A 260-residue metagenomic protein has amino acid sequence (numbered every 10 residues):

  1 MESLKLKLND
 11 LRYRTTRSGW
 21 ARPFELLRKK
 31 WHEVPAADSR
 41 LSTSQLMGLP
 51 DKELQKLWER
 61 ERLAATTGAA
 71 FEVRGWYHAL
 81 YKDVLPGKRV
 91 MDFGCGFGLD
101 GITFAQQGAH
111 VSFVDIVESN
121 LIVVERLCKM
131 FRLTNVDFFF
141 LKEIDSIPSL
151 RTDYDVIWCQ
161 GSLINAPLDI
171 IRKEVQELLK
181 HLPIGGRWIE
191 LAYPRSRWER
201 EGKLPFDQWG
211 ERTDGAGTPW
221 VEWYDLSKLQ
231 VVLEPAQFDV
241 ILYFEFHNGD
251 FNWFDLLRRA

Functional and structural regions predicted by a protein language model:
E2-P86, F97-P148, A166, I170 (+1 more regions): Class I (Rossmann-like) S-adenosyl-L-methionine-dependent methyltransferase catalytic domain, capturing the SAM-binding
G87, D153-D155: Local beta-strand N-terminus motif with an aromatic residue
F93: Conserved beta-strand/loop positions that form the S-adenosyl-L-methionine
W158: A conserved beta-strand element that flanks and buttresses the S-adenosyl-L-methionine
G161-S162: Short catalytic micro-motifs in class I SAM-dependent methyltransferases
R172-I184: A short glycine-rich, Lys/Arg-flanked "PGG" loop and its adjoining helix->strand segment in the class I
